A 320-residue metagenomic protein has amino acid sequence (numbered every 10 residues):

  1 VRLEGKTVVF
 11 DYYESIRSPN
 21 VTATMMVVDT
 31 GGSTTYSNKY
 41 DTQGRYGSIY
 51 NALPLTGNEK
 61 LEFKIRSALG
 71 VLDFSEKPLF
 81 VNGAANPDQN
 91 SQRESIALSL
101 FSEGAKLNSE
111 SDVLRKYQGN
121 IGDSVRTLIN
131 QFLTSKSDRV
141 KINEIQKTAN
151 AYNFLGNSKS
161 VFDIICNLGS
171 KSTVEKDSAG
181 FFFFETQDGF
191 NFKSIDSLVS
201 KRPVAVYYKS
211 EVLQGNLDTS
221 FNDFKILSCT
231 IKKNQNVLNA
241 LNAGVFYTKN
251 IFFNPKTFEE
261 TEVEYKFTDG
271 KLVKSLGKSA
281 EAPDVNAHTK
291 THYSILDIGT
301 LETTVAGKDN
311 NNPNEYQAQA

Functional and structural regions predicted by a protein language model:
V1-E110: Assembly/oligomerization scaffold segments
K6-T7, K39-Y46, V113-G119, V206-L213: Short intrinsically disordered coil segments
G70-S75, S135-I142, K176-G180: Short secondary-structure capping/junction motifs at helix and strand boundaries
P87-I96, F101-L107, Q118-I142: Glycine-rich, acidic and aromatic/proline-enriched surface loops and short helix-turn segments that act as binding
S95-A97, S102-G104, K141-L238: Short beta-strand-centered interaction patches in the first periplasmic/extracellular domains of large envelope
S109-G119, N150-G156: Second-shell loop/turn segments in exported
E110-L114, V125-I129, Q317-A320: Long, intrinsically disordered, low-complexity accessory segments associated with secretion and vesicular trafficking
Q214-A320: Charged, gly/pro-rich, cysteine-poor intrinsically disordered low-complexity regions
